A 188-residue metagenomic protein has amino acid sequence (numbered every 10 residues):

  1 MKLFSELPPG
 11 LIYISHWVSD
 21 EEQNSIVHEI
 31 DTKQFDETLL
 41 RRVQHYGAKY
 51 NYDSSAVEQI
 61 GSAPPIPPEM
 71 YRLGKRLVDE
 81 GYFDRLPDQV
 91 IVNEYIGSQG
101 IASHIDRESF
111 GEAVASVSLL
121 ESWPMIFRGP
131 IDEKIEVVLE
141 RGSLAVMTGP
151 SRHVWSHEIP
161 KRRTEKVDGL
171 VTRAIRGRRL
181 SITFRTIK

Functional and structural regions predicted by a protein language model:
M1-K188: Non-heme Fe(II) oxygenase metal-center motifs and adjacent flexible, charged/small-residue loops
